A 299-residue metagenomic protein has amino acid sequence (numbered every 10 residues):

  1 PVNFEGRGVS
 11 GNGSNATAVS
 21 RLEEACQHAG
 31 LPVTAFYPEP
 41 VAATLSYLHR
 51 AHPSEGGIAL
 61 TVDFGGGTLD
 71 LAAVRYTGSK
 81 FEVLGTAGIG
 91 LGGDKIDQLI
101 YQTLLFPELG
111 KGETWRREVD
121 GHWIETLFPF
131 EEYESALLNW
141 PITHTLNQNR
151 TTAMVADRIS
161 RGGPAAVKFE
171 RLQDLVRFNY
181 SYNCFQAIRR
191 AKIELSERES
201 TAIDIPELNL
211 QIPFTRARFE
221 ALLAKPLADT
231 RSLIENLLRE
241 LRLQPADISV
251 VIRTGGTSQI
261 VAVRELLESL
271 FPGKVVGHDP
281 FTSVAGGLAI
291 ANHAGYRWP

Functional and structural regions predicted by a protein language model:
P1-N3, R117, E125, L238-G255: Short glycine-rich phosphate-binding loop at a beta-alpha junction
P1-T61, G78, D94, P164-F214: Nucleotide/phosphate-binding catalytic cleft detector across ATP-hydrolyzing and phosphate-transferring enzymes
R7-G11, N15, T257-L270: Short glycine/threonine-rich loop-to-helix capping motif typified by GTGT followed within a few residues by an Asp-Pro
A18, A29-Y37, A246, R264-A289 (+1 more regions): Conserved phosphate-binding/catalytic loops in two-lobed NTP-binding clefts
P40-P53, A187-E194, L222-V251, L266 (+1 more regions): Phosphate/ATP-binding catalytic cores across multiple sugar-kinase/actin-like superfamilies, primarily ASKHA
A51-E82, R253: Gly/Thr-rich phosphate-binding beta-strand-loop-beta motif of the actin/hexokinase/Hsp70
P53-V62, K111, H293-P299: A polyampholytic, Gly/Pro-enriched intrinsically disordered region
Y76-E207: Phosphate-binding glycine-rich/basic clefts of nucleotide- and phosphate-handling proteins, predominantly
